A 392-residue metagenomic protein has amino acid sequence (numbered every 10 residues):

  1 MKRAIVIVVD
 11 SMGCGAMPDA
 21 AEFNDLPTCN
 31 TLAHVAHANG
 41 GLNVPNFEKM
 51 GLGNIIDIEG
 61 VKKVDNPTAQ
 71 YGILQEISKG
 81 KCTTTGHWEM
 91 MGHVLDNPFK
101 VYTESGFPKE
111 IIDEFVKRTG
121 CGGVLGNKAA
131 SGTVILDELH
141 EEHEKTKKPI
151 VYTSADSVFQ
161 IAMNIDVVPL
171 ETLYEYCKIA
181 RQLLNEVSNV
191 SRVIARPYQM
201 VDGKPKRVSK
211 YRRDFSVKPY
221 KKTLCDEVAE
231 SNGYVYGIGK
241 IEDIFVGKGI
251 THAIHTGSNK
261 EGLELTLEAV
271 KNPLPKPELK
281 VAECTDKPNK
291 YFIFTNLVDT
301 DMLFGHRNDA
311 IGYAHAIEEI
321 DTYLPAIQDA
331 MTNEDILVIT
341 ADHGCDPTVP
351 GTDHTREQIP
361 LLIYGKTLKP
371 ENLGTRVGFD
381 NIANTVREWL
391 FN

Functional and structural regions predicted by a protein language model:
M1-N392: Feature captures the catalytic ectodomains and active-site-proximal regions of enzymes that hydrolyze or transfer
